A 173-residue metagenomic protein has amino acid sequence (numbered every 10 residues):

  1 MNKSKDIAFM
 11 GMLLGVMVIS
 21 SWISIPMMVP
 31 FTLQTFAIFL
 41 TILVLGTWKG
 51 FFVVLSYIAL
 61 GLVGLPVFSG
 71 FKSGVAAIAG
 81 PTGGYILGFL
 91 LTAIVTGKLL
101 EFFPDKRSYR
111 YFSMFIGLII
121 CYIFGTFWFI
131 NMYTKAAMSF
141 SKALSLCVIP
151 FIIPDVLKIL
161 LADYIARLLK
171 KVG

Functional and structural regions predicted by a protein language model:
M1-F51: Hydrophobic transmembrane alpha-helices
I7-M12, F36-L40, G50-S56, T82-L87 (+3 more regions): Hydrophobic alpha-helical transmembrane segments
M12, I19, V75-I123: Short helix-perturbing small/polar motifs within transmembrane alpha-helices
M17, S21, I42, G61 (+4 more regions): Structural signal for membrane-spanning alpha-helices in multi-pass inner-membrane proteins, emphasizing helix cores
S20-F31, I58-T92: Interfacial aromatic-anchored transmembrane helix boundaries in multi-pass membrane proteins
F31-T35, V75-P81, F140-V148: Non-cytosolic membrane-interface motifs at loop->transmembrane helix junctions
V44-W48, V95-F103, L169-K170: Structural signal for the C-terminal ends of transmembrane alpha-helices and the immediately following loop
F71, K106-G173: Membrane-embedded alpha-helical hairpins and interfacial helices in multi-pass inner-membrane proteins
